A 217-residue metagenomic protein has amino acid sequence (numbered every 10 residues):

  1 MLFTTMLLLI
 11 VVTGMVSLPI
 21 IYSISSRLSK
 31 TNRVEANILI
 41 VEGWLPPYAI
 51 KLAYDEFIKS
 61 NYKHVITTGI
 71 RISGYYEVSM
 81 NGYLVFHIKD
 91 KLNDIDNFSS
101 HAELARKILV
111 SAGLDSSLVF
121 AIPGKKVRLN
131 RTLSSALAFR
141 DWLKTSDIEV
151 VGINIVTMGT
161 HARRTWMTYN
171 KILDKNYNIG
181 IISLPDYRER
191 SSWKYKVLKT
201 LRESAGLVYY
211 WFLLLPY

Functional and structural regions predicted by a protein language model:
M1, T145, P216-Y217: Short, Lys/Arg-enriched, disordered terminal segments
M1-S29: N-terminal type II signal-anchor transmembrane helix that functions as the membrane-insertion/stop-transfer segment
T4-M6, I179, V208: Generic low-polarity alpha-helical segments
I10-M15, L184-Y187, S204: Aromatic-anchored segments of alpha-helical transmembrane domains
L18-K194: A structural signal for short, hydrophobic/glycine-enriched beta-strand patches
K194-Y217: A transmembrane-helix-recognition feature enriched in membrane-embedded lipid enzymes and envelope glyco-/phospholipid
